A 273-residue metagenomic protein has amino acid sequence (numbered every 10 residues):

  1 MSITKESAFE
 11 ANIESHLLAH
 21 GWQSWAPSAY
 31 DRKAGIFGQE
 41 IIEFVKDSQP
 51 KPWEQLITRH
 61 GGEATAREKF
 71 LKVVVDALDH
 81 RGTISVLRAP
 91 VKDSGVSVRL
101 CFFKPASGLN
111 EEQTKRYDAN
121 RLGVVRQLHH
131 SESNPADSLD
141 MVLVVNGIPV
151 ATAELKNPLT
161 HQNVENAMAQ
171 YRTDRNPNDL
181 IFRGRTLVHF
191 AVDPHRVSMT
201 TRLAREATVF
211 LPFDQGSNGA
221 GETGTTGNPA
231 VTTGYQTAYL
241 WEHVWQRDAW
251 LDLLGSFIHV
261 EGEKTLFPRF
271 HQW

Functional and structural regions predicted by a protein language model:
S2-W273: ATP-dependent helicase/translocase motor core
